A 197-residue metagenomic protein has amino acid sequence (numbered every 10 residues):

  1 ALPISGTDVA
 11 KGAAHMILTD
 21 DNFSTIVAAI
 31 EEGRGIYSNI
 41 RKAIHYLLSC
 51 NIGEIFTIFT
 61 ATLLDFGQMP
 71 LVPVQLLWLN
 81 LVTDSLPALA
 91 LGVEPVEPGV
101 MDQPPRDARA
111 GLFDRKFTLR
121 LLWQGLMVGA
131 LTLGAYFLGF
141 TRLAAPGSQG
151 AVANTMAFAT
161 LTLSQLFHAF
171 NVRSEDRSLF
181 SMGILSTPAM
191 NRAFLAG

Functional and structural regions predicted by a protein language model:
S5-L179: Membrane-embedded transport module
F117, D176-G197: C-terminal membrane-solvent junction of multi-pass transporters and transport-like membrane proteins
